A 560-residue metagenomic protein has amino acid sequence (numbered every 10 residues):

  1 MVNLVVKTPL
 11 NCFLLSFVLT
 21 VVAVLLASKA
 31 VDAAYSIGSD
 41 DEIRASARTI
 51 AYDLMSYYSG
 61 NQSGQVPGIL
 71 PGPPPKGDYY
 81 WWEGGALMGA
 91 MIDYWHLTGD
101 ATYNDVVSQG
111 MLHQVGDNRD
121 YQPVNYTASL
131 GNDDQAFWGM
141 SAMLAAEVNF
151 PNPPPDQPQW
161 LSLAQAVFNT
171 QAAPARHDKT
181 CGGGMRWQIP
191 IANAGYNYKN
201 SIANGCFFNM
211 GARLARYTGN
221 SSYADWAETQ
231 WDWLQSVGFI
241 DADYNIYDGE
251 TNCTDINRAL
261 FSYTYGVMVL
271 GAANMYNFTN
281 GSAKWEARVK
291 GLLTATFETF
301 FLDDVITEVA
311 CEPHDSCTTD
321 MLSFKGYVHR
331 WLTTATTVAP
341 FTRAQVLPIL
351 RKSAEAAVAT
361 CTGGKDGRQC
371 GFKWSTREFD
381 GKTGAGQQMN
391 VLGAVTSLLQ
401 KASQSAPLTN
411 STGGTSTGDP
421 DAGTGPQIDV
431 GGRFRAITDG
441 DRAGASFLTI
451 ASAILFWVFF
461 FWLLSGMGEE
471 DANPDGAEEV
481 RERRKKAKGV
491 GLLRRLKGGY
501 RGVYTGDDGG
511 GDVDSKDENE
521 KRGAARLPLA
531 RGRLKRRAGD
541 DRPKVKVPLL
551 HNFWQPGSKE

Functional and structural regions predicted by a protein language model:
M1-A34, V458: Fungal secretory targeting signals
Y35-A90, Y94-D133, F137, A145-A146 (+8 more regions): CBM-like carbohydrate-recognition segments
N61, N125, N220, N252 (+2 more regions): N-linked glycosylation sites
G99-A101, F150-P158, T218-S222: Short coil/turn connectors between adjacent alpha-helices in alpha-solenoid helical repeat scaffolds
D105-Q109, H113-M210: Extended ligand-binding groove/face enriched in aromatic
I202-Y276, V289, L293-T296: Active-site cradle of extracellular carbohydrate-active enzymes
L496, Y500-Y504, D508-E560: Cytosol/nucleoplasm-facing, intrinsically disordered, low-complexity tails of endomembrane-system membrane proteins
